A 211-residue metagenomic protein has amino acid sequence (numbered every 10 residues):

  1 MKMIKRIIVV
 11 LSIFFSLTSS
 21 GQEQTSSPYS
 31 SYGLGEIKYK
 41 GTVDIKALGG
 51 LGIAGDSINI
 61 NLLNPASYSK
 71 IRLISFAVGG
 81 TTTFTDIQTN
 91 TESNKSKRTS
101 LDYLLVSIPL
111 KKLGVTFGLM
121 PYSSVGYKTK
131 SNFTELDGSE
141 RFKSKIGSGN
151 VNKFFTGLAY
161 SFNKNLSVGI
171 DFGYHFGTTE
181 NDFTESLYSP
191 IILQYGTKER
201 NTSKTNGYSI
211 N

Functional and structural regions predicted by a protein language model:
M1-I8: Bacterial N-terminal signal peptides that target proteins for export
I8-S16: Bacterial N-terminal signal peptides
L17-G21: Sec/Tat signal peptide C-region and signal peptidase I cleavage site
Q22-N211: Subset of outer-membrane beta-barrel
